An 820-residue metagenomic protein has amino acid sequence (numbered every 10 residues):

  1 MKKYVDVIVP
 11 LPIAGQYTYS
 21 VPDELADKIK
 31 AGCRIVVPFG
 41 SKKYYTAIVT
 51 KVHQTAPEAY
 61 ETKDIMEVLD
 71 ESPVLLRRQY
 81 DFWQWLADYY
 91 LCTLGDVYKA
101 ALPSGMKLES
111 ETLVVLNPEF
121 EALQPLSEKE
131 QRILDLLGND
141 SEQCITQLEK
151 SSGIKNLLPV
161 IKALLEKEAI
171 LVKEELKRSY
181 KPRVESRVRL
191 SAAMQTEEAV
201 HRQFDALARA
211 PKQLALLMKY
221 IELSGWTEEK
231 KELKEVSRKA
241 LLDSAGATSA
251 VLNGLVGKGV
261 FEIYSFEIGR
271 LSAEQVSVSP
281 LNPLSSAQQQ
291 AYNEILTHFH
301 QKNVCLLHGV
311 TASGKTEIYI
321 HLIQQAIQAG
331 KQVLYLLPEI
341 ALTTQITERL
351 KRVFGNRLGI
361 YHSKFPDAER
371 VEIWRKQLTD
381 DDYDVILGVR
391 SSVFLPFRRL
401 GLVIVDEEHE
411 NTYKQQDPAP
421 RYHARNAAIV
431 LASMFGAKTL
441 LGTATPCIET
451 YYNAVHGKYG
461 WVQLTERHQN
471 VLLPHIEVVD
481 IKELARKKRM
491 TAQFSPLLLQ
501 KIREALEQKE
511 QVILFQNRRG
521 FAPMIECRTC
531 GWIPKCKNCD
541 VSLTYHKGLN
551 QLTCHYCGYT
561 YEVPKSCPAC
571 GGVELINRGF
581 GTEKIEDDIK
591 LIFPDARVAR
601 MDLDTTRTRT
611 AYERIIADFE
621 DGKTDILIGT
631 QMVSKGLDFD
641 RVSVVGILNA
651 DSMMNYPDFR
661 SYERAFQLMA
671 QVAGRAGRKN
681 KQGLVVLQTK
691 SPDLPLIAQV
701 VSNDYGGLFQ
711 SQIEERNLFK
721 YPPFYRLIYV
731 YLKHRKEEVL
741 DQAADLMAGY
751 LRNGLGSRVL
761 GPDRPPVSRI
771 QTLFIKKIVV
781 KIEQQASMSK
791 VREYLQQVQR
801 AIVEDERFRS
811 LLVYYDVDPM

Functional and structural regions predicted by a protein language model:
M1-I386, S392-T443, G457-V471, G754 (+1 more regions): Accessory, non-ATPase domains that flank or precede helicase/AAA+ motor cores in DNA-metabolism machines
G15-Y17, S237, R726-I728, F774-K776: Short amphipathic alpha-helical segments
S41, R519, T772: A short catalytic or substrate-binding loop motif that flags glycine-/basic-rich loops and adjacent residues that bind
L91, P103, G153, E168 (+6 more regions): Glycine-centered secondary-structure boundary/capping sites
S279-S285, Q289-Y292, Q301-D741, G749 (+3 more regions): Inter-lobe coupling/hinge segments of SF2-like helicase ATPases
F593-A596, L751-V759, E804-R809: Short secondary-structure junctions
G749-F774, V813: A carboxyl-terminal module marker
